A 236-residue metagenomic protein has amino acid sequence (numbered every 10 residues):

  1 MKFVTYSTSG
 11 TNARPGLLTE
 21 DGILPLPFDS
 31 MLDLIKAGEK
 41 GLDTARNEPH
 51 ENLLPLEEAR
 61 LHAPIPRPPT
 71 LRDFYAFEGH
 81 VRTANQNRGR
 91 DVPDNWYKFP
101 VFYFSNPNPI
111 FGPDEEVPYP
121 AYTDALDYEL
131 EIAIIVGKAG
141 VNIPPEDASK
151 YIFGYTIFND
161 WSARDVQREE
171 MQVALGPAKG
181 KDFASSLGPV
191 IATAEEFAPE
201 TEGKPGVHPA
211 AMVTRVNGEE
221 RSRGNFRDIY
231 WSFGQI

Functional and structural regions predicted by a protein language model:
M1-V101, P107, T123, V213: N-terminal non-catalytic cap/leader segment that marks the start of a structured domain
I65-I236: Glycine-enriched loop-and-adjacent helix/strand subsegments that border the catalytic/binding cleft of enzyme cores
